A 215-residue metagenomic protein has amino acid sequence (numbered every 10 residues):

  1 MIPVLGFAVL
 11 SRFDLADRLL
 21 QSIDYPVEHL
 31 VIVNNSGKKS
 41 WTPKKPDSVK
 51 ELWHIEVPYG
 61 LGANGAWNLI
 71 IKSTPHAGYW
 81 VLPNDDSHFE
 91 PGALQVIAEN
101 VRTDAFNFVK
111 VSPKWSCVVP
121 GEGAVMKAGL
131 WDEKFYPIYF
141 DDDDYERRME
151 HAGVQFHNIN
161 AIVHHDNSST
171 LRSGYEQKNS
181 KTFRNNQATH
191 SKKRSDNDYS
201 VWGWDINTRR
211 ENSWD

Functional and structural regions predicted by a protein language model:
S11-Y25: Short, well-formed alpha-helical segments that are part of the catalytic scaffolds of diverse glycosyltransferases
L20, N68, A77, P91-R102 (+2 more regions): Short alpha-helix within the catalytic core of nucleotide-sugar-dependent glycosyltransferases
S22-E56: Acidic donor-binding segment of Leloir-type glycosyltransferases
V57-T74: Glycine-rich, basic loop-to-helix element that forms the pyrophosphate-binding segment of sugar-nucleotide handling
A77-H88: Short beta-strand-to-loop acidic/aromatic patch adjacent to the donor-nucleotide binding site
S87-H88, G92-C117: Conserved donor NDP-sugar-binding/catalytic core segment of glycosyltransferases
E122-Y139, R148-I159: Aromatic-glycine-rich donor-binding/catalytic loop that engages nucleotide-sugar donors across glycosyltransferases
D143-D215: C-terminal catalytic/acceptor-binding lobe
